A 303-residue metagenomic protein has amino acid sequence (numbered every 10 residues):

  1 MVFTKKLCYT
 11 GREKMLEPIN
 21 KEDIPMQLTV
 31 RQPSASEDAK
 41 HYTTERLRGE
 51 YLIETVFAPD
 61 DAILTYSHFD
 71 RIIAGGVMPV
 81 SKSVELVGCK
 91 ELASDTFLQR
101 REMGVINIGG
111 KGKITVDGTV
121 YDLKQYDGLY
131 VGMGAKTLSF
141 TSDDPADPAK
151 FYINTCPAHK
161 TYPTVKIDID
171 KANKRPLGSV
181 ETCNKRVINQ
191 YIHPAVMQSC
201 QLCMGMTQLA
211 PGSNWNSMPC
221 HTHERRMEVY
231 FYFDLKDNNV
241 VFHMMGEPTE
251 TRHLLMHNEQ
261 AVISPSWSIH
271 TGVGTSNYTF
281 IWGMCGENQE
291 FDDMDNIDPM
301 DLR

Functional and structural regions predicted by a protein language model:
K5, Y9, L16-E17: Short, positively charged and aromatic/hydrophobic N-terminal segments
I24-S94, E102-M103, L302: Hydrophobic, proline/glycine-rich low-complexity stretches
D60-E91, K185-E228: A short glycine-rich, His/Asp/Glu-containing loop-to-beta-strand
Y66, Q198-I269, G274-N277: Acidic/His-leaning functional-site neighborhoods
F97-Q125, Y232-N258: A short beta-strand-loop-beta hairpin characteristic of the jelly-roll/cupin
G109-P148, Y152-P157: Acidic, low-complexity central loop/insert segments
L123-S142, L255-S276, G283-C285: Conserved metal-binding segment of the jelly-roll/cupin
P145-R186, I281-R303: Double-stranded beta-helix
